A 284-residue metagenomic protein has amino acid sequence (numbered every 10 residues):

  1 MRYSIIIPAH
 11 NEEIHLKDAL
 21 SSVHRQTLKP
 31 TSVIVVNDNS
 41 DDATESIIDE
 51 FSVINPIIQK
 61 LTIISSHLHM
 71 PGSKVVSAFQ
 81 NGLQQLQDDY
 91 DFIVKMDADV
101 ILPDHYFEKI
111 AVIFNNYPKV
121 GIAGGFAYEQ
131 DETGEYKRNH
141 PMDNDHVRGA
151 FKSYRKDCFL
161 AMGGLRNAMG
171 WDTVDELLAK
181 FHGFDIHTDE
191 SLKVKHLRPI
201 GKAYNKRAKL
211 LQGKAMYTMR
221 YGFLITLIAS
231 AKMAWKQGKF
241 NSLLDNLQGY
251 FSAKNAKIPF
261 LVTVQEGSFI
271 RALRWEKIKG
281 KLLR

Functional and structural regions predicted by a protein language model:
S21-P30: Short, acidic, metal-binding catalytic loop of nucleotide-sugar glycosyltransferases
P30-N39, T62-I63: Short beta-strand/loop segment that forms part of the nucleotide-sugar
N37-S46, V100: A conserved acidic beta->alpha catalytic loop
V76-F92: Active-site nucleotide-sugar/metal-binding loop of Leloir-type enzymes
D89-I101: Short beta-strand-to-loop acidic/aromatic patch adjacent to the donor-nucleotide binding site
I101-K137: Conserved donor NDP-sugar-binding/catalytic core segment of glycosyltransferases
R148-G163: Conserved nucleotide-sugar donor-binding and metal-coordinating catalytic region shared by glycosyltransferases
A208-R284: Non-catalytic, C-terminal membrane-associated alpha-helical segments of glycosyltransferases
